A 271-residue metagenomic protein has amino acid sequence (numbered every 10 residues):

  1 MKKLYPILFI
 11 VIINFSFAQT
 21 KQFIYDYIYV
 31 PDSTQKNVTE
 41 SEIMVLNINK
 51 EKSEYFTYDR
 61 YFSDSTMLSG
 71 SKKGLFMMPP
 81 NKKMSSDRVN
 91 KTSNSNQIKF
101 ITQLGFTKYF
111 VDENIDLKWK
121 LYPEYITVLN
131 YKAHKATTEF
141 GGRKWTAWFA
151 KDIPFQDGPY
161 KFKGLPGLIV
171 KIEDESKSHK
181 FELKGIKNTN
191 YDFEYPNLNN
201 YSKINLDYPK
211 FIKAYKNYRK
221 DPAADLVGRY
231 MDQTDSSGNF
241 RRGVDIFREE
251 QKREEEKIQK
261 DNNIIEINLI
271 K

Functional and structural regions predicted by a protein language model:
M1-F23: Bacterial Sec-dependent N-terminal signal peptides
F9, N14-S16, N37, T127-L129 (+3 more regions): Sterically constrained small-residue positions within well-ordered secondary structures of folded domains
F9-I12, D32-T34, E42, K108 (+3 more regions): Intrinsically disordered, low-complexity boundary segments flanking structured domains
F9-V11, P123-F140, W145-W148, D152-P154: Short secondary-structure boundary segments
Q19-K118, Y122-Y125, K132, T146 (+1 more regions): Extracellular or lumenal secretory-pathway regions
T20-Q22, L129-A136, G164-K171: Short, hydrophobic/aromatic-rich segments at coil-to-beta transitions
T138-L198: Gly/Pro-enriched, hydrophobic low-complexity segments that function as extracytoplasmic propeptides/linkers
